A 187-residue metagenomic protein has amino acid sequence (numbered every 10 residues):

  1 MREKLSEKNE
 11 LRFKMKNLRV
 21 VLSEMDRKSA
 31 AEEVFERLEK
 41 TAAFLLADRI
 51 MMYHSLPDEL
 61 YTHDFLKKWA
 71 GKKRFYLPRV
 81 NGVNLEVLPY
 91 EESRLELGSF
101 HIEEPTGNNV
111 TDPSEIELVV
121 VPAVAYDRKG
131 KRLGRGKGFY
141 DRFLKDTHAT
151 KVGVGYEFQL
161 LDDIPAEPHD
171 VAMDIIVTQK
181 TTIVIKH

Functional and structural regions predicted by a protein language model:
R2-S114: N-terminal active-site beta-alpha-beta segment that forms phosphate/nucleotide-binding and substrate-recognition loops
L85-H187: Conserved phosphate- and dinucleotide-binding cores of soluble alpha/beta proteins, encompassing both enzyme active
